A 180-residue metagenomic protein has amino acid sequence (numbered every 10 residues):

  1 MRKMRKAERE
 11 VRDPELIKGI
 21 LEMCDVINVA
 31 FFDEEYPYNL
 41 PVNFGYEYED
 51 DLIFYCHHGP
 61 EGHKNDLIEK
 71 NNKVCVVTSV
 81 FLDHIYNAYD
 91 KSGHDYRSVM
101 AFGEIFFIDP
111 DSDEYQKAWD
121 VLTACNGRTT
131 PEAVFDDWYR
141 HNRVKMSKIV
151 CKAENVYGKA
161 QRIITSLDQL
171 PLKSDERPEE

Functional and structural regions predicted by a protein language model:
M1-E22, D168-E176: Extreme N-terminal tail/first-helix region
V11, M23-N28, T129-P131: Short Pro/Gly-enriched beta-strand edge/turn motifs at strand-loop
L21, L67-I68, L122: A generic structural signal for nonpolar/aromatic side chains embedded in well-ordered alpha-helices
C24-P60: Short beta-strand segments
N28-D33, N87-A88, F107-P110, P131-W138: Short helix-to-loop capping/linker segments positioned immediately adjacent to catalytic or ligand/cofactor-binding
P60-A118: Short, structured beta-strand-loop surface elements
P110-E180: C-terminal edge-of-domain segments
